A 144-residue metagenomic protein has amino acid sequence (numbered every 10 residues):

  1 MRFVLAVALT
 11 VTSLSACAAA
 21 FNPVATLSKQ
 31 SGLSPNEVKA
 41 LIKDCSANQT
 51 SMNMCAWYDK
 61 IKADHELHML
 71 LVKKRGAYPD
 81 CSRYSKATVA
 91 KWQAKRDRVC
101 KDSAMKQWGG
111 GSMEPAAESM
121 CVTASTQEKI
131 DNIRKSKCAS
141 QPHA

Functional and structural regions predicted by a protein language model:
F3-T12: Sec-dependent N-terminal signal peptides
S13-C17: N-terminal signal peptide c-region/cleavage motif recognized by signal peptidases
A18-A144: N-terminal alpha-helical modules
